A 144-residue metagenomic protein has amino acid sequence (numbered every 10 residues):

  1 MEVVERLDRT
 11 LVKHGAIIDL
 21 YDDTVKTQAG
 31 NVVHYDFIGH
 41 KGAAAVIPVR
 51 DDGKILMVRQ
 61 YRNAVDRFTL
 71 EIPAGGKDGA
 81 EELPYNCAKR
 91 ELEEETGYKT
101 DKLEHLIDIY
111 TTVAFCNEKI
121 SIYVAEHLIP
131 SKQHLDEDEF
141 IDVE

Functional and structural regions predicted by a protein language model:
M1-R9: N-terminal positively charged helical leader segments and presequences
E2, Y35, A44-R90, I107 (+2 more regions): Conserved Nudix-box catalytic region and its N-terminal flanking loop in Nudix hydrolases and closely related
E5, K99-L106: A short coil-to-beta-strand element that immediately follows conserved catalytic motifs
D8-A45, D51: Acidic, metal-coordinating catalytic segment for phosphate/diphosphate chemistry, firing primarily on the Nudix
D8-L11, D108-T112: Short, solvent-exposed loop/turn elements at beta->coil junctions and helix N-caps that rim active or binding pockets
H14, D19, G42, C116-K119 (+1 more regions): A generic structural signal for well-ordered coil/turn residues at beta-strand boundaries that shape enzyme active-site
Y21-A29, T112-K132, E144: Active-site-adjacent beta-strand/loop module that shapes the phosphate/pyrophosphate-binding cleft
V25, P48, M57, Y98 (+1 more regions): Conserved hydrophobic "DFG−1" position in protein kinase catalytic cores
